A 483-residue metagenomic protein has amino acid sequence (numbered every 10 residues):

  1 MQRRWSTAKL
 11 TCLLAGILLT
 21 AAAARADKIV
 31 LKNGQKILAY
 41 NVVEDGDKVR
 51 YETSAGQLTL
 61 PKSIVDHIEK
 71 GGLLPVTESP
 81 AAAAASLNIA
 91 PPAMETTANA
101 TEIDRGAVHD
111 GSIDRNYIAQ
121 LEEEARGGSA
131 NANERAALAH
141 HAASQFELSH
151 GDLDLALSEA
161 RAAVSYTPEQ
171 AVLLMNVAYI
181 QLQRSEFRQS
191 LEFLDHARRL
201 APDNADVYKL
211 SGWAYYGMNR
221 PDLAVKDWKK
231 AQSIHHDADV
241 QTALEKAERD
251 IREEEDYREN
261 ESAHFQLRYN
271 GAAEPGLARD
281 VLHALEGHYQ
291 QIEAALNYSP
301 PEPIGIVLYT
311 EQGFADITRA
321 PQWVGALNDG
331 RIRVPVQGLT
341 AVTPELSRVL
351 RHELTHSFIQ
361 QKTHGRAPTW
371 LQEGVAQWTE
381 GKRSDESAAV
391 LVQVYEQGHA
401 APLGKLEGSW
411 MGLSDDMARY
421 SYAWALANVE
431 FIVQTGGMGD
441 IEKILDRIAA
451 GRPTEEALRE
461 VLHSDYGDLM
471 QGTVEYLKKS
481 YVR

Functional and structural regions predicted by a protein language model:
A22-A162, Y216, V225: Compositionally biased alpha-helical segments
E134, P168, P202, H235-H236: Short coil turns that delineate tetratricopeptide repeat
S149, Q183-R184, G217, D250: Register position in tetratricopeptide repeats
D256-P368, T379-A388, V394-A400, G404-M411 (+2 more regions): Juxtacatalytic substrate-recognition/specificity segment
G404-R483: Pan-zinc metallopeptidase signature
